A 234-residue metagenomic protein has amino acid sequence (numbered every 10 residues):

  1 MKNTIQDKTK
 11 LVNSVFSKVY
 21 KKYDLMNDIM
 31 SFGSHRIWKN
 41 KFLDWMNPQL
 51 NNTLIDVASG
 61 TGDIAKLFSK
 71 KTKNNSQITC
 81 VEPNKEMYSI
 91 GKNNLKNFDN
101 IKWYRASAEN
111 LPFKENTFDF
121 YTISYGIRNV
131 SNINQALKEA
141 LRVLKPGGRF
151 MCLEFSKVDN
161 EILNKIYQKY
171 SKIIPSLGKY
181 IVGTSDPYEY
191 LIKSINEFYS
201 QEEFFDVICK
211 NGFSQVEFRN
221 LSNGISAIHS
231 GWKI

Functional and structural regions predicted by a protein language model:
M1-D24, Y170-S171, I181: N-terminal, positively charged/glycine-rich alpha-helical extensions of SAM-dependent methyltransferases
K10-L11, V81, L153-V207, N211 (+1 more regions): C-terminal alpha-helical "lid/dimerization" subdomain adjacent to the S-adenosyl-L-methionine
Y23, Y121-T122: Hydrophobic beta-strand segment of the Class I
F32-L50, L67: Conserved alpha-helix/loop element of class I SAM-dependent methyltransferases that forms part of the SAM/SAH-binding
T53-N110: Class I SAM-dependent methyltransferase SAM/SAH-binding core
E109-Y121: A short acidic, Gly/Pro-enriched loop at the edge of an enzyme's catalytic core that lines a small-molecule cofactor
N134-R149: A short glycine-rich, Lys/Arg-flanked "PGG" loop and its adjoining helix->strand segment in the class I
N211-I234: Core SAM-dependent methyltransferase catalytic element
